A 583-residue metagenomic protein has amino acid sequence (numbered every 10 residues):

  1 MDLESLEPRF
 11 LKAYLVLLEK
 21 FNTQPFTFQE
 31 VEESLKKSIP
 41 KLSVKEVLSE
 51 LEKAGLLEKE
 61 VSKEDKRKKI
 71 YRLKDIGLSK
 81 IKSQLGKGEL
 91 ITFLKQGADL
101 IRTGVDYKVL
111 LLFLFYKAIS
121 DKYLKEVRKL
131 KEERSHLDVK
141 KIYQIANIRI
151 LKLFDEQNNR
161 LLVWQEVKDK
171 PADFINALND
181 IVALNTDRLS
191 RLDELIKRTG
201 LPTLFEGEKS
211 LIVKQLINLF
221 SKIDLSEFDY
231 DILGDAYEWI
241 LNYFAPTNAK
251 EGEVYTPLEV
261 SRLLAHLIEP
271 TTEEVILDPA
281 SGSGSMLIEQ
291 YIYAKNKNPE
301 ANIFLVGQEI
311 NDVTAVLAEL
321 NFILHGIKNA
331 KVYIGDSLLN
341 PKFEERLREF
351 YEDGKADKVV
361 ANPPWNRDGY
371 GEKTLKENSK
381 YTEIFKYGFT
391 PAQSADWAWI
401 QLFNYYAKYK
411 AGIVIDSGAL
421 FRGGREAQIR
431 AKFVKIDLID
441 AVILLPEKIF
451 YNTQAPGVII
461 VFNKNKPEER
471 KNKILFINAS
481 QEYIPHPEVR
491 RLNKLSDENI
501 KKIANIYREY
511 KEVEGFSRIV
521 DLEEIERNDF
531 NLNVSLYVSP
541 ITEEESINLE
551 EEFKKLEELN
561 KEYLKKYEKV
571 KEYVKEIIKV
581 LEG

Functional and structural regions predicted by a protein language model:
D2-L11, L18, Q29-E33, S38-A54 (+6 more regions): Non-catalytic, mostly N-terminal accessory regions of nucleic-acid modification and defense proteins
E19-Q24: Short helix-capping/hinge SLiMs at alpha-helix to coil transitions
S34, L56, R346, F350-G583: A conserved structural/catalytic subdomain of Rossmann-like adenosyl-cofactor enzymes
R67, A301, P456: Exposed loop/turn and edge beta-strand positions of beta-sandwich/beta-sheet ligand-binding modules
E89, I310, A395: Soluble or luminal CAZymes and related metallo-dependent hydrolases
V105-Y107, L111, T256-E259, V313 (+2 more regions): A generic structural signal for residues located within well-ordered alpha-helices of large catalytic or ligand-binding
L211, E253, G307, G388-A392 (+1 more regions): Alpha-helix N-cap/helix-initiation motif
K250-A361, N366-L375, Y381-K386, A398 (+3 more regions): Conserved S-adenosyl-L-methionine
